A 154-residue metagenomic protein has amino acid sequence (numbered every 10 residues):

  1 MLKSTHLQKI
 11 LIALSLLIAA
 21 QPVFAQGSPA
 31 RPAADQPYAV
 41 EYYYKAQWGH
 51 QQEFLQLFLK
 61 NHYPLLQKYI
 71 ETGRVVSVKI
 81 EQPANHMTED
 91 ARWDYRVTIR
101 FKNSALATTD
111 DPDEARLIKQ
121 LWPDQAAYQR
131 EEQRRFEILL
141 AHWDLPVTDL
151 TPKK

Functional and structural regions predicted by a protein language model:
M1-L7: N-terminal secretory signal peptides that target proteins for export/translocation
S4, L14, T72-V75: Conserved long hydrophobic alpha-helices within structured protein cores
Q8, Q36-V40, W93-Y95: Residues at beta-strand starts and edge strands
K9-P22: Bacterial N-terminal signal peptides
G27-P29, A33, K68-V76, D90-R92 (+2 more regions): An amphipathic, aromatic/His-enriched active-site/gating alpha helix that lines ligand/cofactor pockets
A34-G49: Acidic/histidine-rich, surface-exposed loop or edge segments in extracytoplasmic proteins
H50-S77: Short amphipathic alpha-helical segments
E81-H86: A cross-kingdom feature marking solvent-exposed beta-strand/loop segments within repeated, beta-rich binding/scaffold
